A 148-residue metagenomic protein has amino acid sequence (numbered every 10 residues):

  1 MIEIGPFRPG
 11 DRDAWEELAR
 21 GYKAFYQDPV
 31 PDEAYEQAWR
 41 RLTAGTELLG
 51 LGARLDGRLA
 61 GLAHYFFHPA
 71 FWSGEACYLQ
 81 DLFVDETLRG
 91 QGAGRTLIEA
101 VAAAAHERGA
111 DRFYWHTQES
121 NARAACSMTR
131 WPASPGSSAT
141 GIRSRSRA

Functional and structural regions predicted by a protein language model:
I2-E3: Extreme N-terminal starter segment of soluble prokaryotic enzymes
P6-G74, Q80, I98, A104 (+2 more regions): Acetyl-CoA-dependent GNAT
G74, G92, R123: Residues that form or flank phosphate/diphosphate-binding pockets in enzymes that use nucleotide phosphates
D85-T87, Q91, E119-S120: Active-site acidic-Proline motif in GNAT/NAT acetyltransferases
L88, G92-A100: Conserved acetyl-CoA pyrophosphate-binding loop and the N-cap/start of the following alpha-helix in GNAT-like
R95, E119-S138: Conserved active-site alpha-helix within GNAT-family acetyltransferase domains
H106-T117: Conserved GNAT acetyl-CoA-binding A-motif
T117, S146-A148: N-terminal beta-strand motif that seeds the catalytic metal site of vicinal oxygen chelate
